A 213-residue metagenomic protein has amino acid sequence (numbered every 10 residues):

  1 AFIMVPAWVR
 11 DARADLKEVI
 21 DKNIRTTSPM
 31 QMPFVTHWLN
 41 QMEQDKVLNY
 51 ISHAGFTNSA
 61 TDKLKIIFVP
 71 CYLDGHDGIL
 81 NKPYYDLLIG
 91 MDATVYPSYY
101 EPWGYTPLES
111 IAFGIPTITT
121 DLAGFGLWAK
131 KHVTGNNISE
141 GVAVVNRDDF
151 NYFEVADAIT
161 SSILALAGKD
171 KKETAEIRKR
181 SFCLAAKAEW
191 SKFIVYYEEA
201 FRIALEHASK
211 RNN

Functional and structural regions predicted by a protein language model:
A1-I3, T119: Short beta-strand "acidic-cap" motif of Rossmann-like dinucleotide-binding folds
I3-D86, V142-V144: Nucleotide-activated donor-binding/catalytic signature segment of Leloir-type glycosyltransferases, i.e., the conserved
V5-W8, P70-L73, V95, Y99-E101 (+2 more regions): Short, flexible loop/turn elements at secondary-structure junctions
D86-L87, E109: Acidic donor-binding helix in nucleotide-sugar-dependent glycosyltransferases
G90: Conserved acidic catalytic loop of the alpha/beta-hydrolase fold
A93, P97-K179, C183-A185: Catalytic binding pocket for nucleotide-activated donors in carbohydrate/polymer assembly enzymes
W190-N213: C-terminal alpha-helical cap of glycosyltransferases
